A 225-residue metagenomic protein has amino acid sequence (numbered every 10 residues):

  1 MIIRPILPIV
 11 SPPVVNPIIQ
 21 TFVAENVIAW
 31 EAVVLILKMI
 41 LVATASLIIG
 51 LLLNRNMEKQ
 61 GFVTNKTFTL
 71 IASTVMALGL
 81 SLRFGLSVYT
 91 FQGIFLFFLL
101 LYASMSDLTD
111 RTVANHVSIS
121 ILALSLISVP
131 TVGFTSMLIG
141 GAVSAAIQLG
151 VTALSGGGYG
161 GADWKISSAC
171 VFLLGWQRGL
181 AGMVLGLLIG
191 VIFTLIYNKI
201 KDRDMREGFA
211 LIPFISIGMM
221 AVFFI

Functional and structural regions predicted by a protein language model:
M1-I225: A membrane-topology feature that recognizes alpha-helical transmembrane segments and their immediate juxtamembrane
